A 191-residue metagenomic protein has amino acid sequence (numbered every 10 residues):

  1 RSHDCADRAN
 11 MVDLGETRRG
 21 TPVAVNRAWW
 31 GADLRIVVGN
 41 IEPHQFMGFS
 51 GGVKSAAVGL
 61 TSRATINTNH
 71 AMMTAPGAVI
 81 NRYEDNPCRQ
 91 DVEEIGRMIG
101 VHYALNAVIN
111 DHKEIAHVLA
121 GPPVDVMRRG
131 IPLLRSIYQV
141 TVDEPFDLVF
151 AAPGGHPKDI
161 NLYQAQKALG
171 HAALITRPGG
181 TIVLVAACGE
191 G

Functional and structural regions predicted by a protein language model:
R1-G48: An acidic, phosphate/nucleotide-engaging active-site surface
V23-A32, H44-Q45, V92-G96, I137-T141 (+1 more regions): A generic local secondary-structure boundary/capping motif
I36-V38, D147-A152, V183: Structural motif
V37-V38, H44-M47, T68, E114-A116 (+1 more regions): Short helix/loop capping segments that flank catalytic or ligand/cofactor-binding pockets
N40-P43, G154-H156, C188-E190: Short glycine-rich anion-binding loops that position phosphate/pyrophosphate groups of nucleotides and phosphorylated
E42, G51, S55-L105: Mobile "lid/hinge" segments at catalytic clefts and subdomain interfaces of large enzymes
N81-P157: Membrane-embedded hairpin module used as a gating/binding unit in multi-pass transport and secretion proteins
D159-G191: C-terminal catalytic subdomain
